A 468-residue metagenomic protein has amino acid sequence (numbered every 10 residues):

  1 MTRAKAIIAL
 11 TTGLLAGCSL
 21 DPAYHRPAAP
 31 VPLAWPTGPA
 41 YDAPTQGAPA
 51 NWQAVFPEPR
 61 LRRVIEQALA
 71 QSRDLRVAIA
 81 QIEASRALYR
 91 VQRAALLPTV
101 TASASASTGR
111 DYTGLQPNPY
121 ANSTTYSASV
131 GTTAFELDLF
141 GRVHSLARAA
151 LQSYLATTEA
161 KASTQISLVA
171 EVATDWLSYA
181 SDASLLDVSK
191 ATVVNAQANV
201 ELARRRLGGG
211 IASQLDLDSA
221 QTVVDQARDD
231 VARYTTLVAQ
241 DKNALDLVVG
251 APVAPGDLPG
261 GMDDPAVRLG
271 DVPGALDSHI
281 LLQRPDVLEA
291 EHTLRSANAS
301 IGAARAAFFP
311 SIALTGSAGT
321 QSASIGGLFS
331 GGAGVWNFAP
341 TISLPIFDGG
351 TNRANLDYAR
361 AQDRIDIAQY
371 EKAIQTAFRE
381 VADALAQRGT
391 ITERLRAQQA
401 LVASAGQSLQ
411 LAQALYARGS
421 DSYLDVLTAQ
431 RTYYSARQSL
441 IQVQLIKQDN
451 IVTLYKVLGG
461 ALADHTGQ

Functional and structural regions predicted by a protein language model:
T2-A70, L151, T235-L282, L288 (+3 more regions): Terminal intrinsically disordered/low-complexity segments used for targeting and assembly
T37-A43, G47-F56, S105-T132, P255-P273 (+3 more regions): Small/polar, glycine/serine/threonine/aspartate-rich low-complexity segments that form flexible
L61-R63, T125-S127, T174, S219 (+2 more regions): Transmembrane beta-barrel architecture of outer-membrane proteins
I65, S127-S129, W176, D277 (+2 more regions): Membrane-embedded beta-strand positions in outer-membrane beta-barrel channels/transporters
R76-V77, R93, L137-Q165, A191 (+7 more regions): Sec/SRP-type N-terminal targeting helices
V143, E159-L276, Q387, I391 (+3 more regions): Periplasmic alpha-helical coiled-coil/stalk elements that build and connect Gram-negative outer-membrane
L207-I211, Y416-S420, V457-A461: A short glycine-centered flexible hinge/capping loop motif at secondary-structure junctions
S213-L215, S422-Q442: Short terminal targeting/anchoring segments
